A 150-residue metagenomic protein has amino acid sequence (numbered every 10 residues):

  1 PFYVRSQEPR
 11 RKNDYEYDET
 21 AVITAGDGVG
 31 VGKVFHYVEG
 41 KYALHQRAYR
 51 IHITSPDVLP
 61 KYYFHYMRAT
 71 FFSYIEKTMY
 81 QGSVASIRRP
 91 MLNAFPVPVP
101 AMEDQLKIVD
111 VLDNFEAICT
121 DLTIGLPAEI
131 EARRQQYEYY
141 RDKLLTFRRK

Functional and structural regions predicted by a protein language model:
P1-K150: Charged, alpha-helix-forming regions
